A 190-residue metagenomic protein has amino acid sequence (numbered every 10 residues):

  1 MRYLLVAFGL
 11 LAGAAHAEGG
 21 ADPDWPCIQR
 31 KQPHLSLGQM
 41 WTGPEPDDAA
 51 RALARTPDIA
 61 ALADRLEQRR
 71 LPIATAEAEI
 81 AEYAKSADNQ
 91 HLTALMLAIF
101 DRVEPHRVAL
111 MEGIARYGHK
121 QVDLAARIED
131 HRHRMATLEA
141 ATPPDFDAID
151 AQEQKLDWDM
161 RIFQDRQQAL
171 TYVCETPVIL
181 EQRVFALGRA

Functional and structural regions predicted by a protein language model:
M1-A7: Sec-dependent signal peptide recognition, specifically the positively charged N-region followed immediately by
F8-A17: Hydrophobic h-region of N-terminal signal peptides that target proteins for export in Gram-negative bacteria
A17-E18, A190: Structured catalytic/translocation cores of nucleotide/phosphate-coupled proteins
E18-D88: N-terminal Sec/ER secretory leader and immediately downstream segment of secreted/extracellular precursors
I73, I114-Y117, Q121-H131, F163 (+2 more regions): Long amphipathic alpha-helices with heptad-repeat character, especially coiled-coil-forming segments used
Y83-E112: Short, charge-rich amphipathic alpha-helices with coiled-coil/heptad character
T93-E104, V122-M160, Q164: Extended, amphipathic alpha-helical coiled-coil scaffold segments used for oligomerization/tethering in eukaryotic
D147-A190: Alpha-helical oligomerization segments
